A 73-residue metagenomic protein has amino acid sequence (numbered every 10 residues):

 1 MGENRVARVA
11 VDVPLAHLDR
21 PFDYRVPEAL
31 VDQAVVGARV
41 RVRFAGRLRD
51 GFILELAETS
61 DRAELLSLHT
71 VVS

Functional and structural regions predicted by a protein language model:
M1-S73: Accessory, non-ATPase domains that flank or precede helicase/AAA+ motor cores in DNA-metabolism machines
